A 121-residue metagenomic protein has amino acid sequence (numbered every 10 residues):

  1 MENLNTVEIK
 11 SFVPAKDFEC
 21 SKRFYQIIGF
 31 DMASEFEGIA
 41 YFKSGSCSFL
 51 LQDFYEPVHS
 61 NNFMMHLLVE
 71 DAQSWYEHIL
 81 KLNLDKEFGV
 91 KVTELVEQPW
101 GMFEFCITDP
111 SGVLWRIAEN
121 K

Functional and structural regions predicted by a protein language model:
M1-C20, M65, K121: N-terminal beta-strand motif that seeds the catalytic metal site of vicinal oxygen chelate
L4-V7, P57-N62, P99: Short glycine-enriched loop/turn motifs at secondary-structure junctions
K10-F12, Y41, M64-H66, E104-C106: Short aromatic/hydrophobic contact patches that present stacked aromatics for nucleic-acid/ligand binding
K16-D31: Amphipathic alpha-helical segments
I28-A33, N83-D85: Conserved acetyl-CoA-binding loop of GNAT-fold acetyltransferases
D31-L67, L114-E119: Conserved short beta-strand elements that form part of the metal-binding/catalytic scaffold of enzyme active sites
Y55, V92, V96-Q98, E119-K121: Acetyl-CoA-dependent GNAT
H66-L114: Vicinal oxygen chelate
